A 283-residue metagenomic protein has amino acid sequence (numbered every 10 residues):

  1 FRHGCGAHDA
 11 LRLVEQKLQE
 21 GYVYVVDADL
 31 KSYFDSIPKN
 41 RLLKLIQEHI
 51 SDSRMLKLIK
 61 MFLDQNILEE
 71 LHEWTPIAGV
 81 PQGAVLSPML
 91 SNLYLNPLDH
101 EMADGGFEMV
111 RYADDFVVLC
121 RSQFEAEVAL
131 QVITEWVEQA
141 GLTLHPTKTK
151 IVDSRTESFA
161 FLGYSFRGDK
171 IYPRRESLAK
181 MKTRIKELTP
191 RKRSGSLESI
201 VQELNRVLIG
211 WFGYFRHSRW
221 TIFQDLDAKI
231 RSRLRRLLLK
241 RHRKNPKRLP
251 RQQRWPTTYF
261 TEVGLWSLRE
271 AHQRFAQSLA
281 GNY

Functional and structural regions predicted by a protein language model:
F1-S158: Conserved polymerase palm-domain catalytic core
I50-R54, V85, S194-E203, T221: Structural motif
D64, E135, Q139-G210: A conserved non-catalytic segment of reverse transcriptases and RNA-directed RNA polymerases corresponding to the late
G106-Y112, K186-S196, H242: Short, conserved aromatic-histidine micro-motifs
C120, T189-R193, F212-R219: Short amphipathic alpha-helical interaction patches enriched in hydrophobic/aromatic residues with interspersed Lys/Arg
I200-N245: Non-catalytic, peripheral interaction segments enriched in hydrophobic/basic residues
R233, L238, H242-Y283: Extended C-terminal regions of large enzymes
